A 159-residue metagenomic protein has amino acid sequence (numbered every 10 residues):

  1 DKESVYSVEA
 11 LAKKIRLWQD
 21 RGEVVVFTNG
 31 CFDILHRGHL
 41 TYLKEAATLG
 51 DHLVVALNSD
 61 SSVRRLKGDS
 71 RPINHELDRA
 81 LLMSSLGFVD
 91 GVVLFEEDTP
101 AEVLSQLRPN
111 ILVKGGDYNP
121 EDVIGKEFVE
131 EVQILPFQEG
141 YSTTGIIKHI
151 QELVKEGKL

Functional and structural regions predicted by a protein language model:
D1-L159: Nucleotidyltransferase catalytic core that binds NTPs
